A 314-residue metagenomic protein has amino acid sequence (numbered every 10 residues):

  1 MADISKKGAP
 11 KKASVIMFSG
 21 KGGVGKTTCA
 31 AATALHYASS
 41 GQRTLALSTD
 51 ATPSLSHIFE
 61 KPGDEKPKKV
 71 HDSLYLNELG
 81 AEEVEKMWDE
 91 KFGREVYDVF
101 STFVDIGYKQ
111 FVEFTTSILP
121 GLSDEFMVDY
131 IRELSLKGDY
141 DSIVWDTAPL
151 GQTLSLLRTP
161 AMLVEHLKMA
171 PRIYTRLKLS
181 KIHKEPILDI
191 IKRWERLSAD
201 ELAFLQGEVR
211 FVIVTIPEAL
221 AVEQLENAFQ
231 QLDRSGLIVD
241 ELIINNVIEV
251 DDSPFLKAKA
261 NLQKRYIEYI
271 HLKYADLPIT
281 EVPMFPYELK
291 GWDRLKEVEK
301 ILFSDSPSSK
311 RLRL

Functional and structural regions predicted by a protein language model:
A2-P10, E195, L202-L314: C-terminal lobe/tail of nucleotide-utilizing enzymes
A2-V24, T28-A199: Nucleotide-state-sensitive switch-loop elements of NTP-binding domains
